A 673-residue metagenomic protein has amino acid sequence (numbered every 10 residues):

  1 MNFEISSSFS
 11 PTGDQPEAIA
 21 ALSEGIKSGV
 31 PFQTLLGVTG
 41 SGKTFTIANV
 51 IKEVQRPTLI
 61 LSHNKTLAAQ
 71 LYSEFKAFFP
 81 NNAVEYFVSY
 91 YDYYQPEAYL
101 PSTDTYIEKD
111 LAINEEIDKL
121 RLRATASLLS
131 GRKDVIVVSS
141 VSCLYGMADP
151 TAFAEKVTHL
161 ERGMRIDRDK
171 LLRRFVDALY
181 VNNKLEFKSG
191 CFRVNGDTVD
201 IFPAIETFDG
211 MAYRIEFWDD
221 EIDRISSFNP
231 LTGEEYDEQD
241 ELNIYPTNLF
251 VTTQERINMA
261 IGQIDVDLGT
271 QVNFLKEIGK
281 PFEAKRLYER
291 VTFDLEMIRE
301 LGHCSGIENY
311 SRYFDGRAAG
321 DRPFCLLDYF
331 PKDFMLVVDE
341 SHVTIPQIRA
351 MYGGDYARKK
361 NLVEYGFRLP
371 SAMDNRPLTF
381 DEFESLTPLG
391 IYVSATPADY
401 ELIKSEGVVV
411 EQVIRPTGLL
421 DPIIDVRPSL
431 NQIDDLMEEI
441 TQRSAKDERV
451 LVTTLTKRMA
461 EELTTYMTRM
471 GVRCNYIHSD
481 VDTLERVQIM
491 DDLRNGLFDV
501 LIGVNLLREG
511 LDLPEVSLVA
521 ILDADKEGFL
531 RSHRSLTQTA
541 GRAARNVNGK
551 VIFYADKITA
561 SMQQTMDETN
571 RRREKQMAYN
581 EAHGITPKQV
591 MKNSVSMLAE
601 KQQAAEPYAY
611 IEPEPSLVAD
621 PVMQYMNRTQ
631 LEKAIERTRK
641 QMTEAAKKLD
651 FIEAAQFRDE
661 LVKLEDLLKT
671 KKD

Functional and structural regions predicted by a protein language model:
M1-N2, Q442, A578, A582-Q656 (+1 more regions): Acidic, low-complexity intrinsically disordered tails
M1-V595, A599-Q602, M642: ASCE RecA-like P-loop NTPase motor cores that couple ATP hydrolysis to mechanical translocation on nucleic acids
